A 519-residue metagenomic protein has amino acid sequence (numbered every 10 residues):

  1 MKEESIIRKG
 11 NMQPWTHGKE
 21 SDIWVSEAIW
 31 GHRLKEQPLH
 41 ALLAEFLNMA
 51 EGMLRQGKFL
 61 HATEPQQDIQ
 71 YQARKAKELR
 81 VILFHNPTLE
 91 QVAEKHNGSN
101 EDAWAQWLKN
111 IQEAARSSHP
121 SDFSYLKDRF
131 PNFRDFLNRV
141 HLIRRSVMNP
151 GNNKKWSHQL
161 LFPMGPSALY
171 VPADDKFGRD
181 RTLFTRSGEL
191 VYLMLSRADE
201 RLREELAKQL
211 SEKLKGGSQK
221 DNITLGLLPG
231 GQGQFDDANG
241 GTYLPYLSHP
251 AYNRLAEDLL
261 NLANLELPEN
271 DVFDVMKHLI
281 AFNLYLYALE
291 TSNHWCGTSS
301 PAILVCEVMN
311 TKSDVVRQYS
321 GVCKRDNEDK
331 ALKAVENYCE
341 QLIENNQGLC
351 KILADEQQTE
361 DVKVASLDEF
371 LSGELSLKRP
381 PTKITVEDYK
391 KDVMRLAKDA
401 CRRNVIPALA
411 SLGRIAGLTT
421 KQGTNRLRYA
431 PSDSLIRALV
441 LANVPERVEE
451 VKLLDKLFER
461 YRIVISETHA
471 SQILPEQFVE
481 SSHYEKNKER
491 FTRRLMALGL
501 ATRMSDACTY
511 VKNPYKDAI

Functional and structural regions predicted by a protein language model:
M1-S118: Charged, amphipathic alpha-helical stretches
L34-Q37, A41, G98-D102, S124 (+11 more regions): Alpha-helix boundary/N-cap detector
L42-M49, E78, I82, V92 (+17 more regions): Charge-rich, solvent-exposed alpha-helical interaction surfaces
M49-Q56, L89, A114-S118, I143-S146 (+15 more regions): Surface-exposed polar/charged interaction patches
A93-E266, N270: Long, mid-chain structured domain cores
F177, S196, D237, T242-P245 (+7 more regions): Short, charged/polar micro-motifs that form catalytic or ligand-binding hotspots
G230-E374: Long, internal scaffold/assembly segments composed of regular secondary structure
K351-I519: C-terminal structured domains
